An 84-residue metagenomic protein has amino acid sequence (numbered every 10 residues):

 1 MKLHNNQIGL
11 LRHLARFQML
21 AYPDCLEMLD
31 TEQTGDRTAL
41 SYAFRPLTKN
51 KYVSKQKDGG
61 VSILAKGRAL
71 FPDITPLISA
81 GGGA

Functional and structural regions predicted by a protein language model:
M1-G83: Nuclease-adjacent, charged terminal/linker segments that flank catalytic cores
